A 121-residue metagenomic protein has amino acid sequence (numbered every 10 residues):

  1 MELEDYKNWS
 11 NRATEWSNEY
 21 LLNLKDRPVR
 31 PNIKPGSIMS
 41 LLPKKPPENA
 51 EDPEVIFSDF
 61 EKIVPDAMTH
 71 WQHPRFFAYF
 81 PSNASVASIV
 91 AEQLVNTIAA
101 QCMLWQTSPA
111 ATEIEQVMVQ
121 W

Functional and structural regions predicted by a protein language model:
M1-W121: N-terminal entrance/gating region of PLP-dependent enzymes' catalytic architecture
